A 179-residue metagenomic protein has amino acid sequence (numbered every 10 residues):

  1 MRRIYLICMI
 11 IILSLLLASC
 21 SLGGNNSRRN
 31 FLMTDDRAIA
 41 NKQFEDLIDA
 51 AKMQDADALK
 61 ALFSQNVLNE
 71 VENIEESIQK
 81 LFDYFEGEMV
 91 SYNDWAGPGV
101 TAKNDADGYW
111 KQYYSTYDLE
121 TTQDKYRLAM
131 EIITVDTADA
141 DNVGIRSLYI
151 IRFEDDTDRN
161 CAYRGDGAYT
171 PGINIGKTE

Functional and structural regions predicted by a protein language model:
M1-L6: Positively charged n-region of N-terminal signal peptides that target proteins for export
I11-I12: Repetitive helical segments and hydrophobic/amphipathic motifs
L15-S19: C-terminal motif of bacterial Sec signal peptides marking the signal peptidase cleavage site
C20-D49, M53: Short, low-complexity N-terminal intrinsically disordered segments enriched in polar/charged residues
M33-A40, K52, E70-I78, Y117-T121 (+1 more regions): Intrinsic-disorder-associated interaction segments
N41-E45, D49, M53, D57-A61 (+1 more regions): Solvent-exposed, polar/charged alpha-helical surfaces in well-ordered, non-transmembrane soluble domains, broadly
K60-L119: Short solvent-exposed beta->alpha transition segments
V100-E179: Exposed beta-sheet edge and beta->alpha loop/turn motif
